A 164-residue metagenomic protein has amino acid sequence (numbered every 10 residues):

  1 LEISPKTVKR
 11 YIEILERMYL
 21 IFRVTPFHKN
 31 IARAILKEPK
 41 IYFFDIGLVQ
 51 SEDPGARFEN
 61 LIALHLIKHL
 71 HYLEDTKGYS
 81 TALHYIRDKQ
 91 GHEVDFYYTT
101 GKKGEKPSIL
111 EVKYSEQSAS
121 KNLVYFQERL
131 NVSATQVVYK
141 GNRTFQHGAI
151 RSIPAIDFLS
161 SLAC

Functional and structural regions predicted by a protein language model:
S4-I14, Y19-L20, V24-C164: A cross-kingdom feature that marks ATP-driven nucleic-acid transaction machinery
